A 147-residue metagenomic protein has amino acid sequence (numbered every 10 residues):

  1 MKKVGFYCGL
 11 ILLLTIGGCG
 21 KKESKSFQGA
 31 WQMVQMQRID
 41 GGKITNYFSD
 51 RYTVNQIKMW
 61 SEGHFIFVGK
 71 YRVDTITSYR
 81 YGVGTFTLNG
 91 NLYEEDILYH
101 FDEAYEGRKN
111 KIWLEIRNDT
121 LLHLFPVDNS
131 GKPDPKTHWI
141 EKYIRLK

Functional and structural regions predicted by a protein language model:
M1-F27: Bacterial Sec-dependent N-terminal signal peptides
G18-Y81, E94-K147: Lipid interaction determinants
G84-T87: Beta-propeller blade signature
